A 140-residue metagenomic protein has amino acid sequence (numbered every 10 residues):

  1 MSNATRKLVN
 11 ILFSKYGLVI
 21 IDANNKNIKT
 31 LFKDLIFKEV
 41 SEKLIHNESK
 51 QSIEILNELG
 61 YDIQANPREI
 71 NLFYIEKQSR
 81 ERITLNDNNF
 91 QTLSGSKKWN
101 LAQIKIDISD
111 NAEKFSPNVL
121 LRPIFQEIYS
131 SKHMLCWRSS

Functional and structural regions predicted by a protein language model:
M1-S140: N-terminal targeting/trafficking signals and adjacent low-complexity tails
